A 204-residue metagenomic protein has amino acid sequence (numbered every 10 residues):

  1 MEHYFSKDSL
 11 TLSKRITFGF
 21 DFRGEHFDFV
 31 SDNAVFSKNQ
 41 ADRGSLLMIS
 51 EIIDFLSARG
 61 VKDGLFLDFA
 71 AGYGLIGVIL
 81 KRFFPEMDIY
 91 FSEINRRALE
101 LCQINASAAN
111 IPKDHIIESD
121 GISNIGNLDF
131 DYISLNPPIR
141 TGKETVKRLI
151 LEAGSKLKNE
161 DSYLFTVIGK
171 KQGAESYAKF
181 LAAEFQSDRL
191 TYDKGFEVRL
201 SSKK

Functional and structural regions predicted by a protein language model:
M1-R23, A34-K38: N-terminal auxiliary segments of SAM/dcSAM-dependent transferases
G44-G126, Y132-L135: Conserved SAM/SAH cofactor-binding pocket of Class I
E93-R97, T145, G169: Short beta->alpha hinge that forms the Motif I/post-I loop of the SAM-binding pocket
D131-E144: A short SAM/SAH-binding and catalytic strip from SAM-dependent methyltransferases
K147-E160: A short glycine-rich, Lys/Arg-flanked "PGG" loop and its adjoining helix->strand segment in the class I
D161-I168: Conserved beta-strand signature within the Rossmann-like core of class I S-adenosyl-L-methionine
G169-E184: Conserved class I S-adenosyl-L-methionine
Y192-K204: Core SAM-dependent methyltransferase catalytic element
